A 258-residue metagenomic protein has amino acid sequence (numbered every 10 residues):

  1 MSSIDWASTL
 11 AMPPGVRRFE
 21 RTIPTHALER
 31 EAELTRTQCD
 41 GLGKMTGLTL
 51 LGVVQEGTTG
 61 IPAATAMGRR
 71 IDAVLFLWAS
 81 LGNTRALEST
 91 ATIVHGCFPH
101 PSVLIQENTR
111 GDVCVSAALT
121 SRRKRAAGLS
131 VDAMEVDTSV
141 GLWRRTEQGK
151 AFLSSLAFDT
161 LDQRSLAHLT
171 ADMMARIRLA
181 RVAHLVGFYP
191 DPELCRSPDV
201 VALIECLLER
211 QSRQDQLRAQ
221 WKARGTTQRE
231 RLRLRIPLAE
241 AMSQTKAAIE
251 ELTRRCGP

Functional and structural regions predicted by a protein language model:
M1-A118: N-terminal, leucine/charged-rich tether regions that mediate assembly and partner docking in large macromolecular
A11-P13, R17, H26, N83-R85 (+5 more regions): Residue-level detector of solvent-exposed, low-hydrophobicity positions
E20, E29-E33, E56, E88 (+9 more regions): Glutamate identity and glutamate-enriched acidic tracts
R69-S197, A202: Extended, non-transmembrane interaction/recognition domains
V182, P190-L194, V200-P258: Alpha-helical oligomerization segments
